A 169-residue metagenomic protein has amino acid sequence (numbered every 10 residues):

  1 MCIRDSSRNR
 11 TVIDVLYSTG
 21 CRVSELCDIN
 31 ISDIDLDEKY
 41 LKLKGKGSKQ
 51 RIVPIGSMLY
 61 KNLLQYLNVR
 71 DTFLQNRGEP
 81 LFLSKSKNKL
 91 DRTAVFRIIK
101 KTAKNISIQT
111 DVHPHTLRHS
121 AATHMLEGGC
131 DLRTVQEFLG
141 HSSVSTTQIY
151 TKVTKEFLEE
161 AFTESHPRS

Functional and structural regions predicted by a protein language model:
R4-S169: Conserved catalytic core of the tyrosine transesterase superfamily
